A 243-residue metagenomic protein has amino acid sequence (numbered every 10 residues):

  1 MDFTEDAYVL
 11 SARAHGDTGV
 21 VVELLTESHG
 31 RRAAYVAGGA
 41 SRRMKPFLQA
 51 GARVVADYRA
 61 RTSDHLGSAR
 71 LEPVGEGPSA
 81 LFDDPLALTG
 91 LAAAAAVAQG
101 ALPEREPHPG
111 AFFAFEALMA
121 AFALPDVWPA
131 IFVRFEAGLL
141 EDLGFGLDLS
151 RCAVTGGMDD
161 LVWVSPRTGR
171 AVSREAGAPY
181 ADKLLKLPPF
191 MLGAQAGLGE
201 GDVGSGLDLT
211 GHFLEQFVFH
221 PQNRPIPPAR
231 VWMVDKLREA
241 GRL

Functional and structural regions predicted by a protein language model:
M1-V21, L25-L243: Non-catalytic alpha-helical scaffolds and adjoining flexible linkers that form interface surfaces for assembly
